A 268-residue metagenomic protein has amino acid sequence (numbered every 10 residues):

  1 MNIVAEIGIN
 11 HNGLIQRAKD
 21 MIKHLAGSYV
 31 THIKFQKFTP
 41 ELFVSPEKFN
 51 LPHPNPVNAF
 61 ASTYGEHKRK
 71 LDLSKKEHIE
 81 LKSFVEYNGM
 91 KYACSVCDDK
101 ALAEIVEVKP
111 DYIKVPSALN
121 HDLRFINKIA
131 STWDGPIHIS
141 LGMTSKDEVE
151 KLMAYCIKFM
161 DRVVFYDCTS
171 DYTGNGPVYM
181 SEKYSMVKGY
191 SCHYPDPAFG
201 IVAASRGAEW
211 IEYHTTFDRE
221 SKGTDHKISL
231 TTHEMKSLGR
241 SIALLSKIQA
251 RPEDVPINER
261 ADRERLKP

Functional and structural regions predicted by a protein language model:
M1-P268: Catalytic cores and adjacent flexible loops of soluble metabolic enzymes that perform enolate/carbanion chemistry on
